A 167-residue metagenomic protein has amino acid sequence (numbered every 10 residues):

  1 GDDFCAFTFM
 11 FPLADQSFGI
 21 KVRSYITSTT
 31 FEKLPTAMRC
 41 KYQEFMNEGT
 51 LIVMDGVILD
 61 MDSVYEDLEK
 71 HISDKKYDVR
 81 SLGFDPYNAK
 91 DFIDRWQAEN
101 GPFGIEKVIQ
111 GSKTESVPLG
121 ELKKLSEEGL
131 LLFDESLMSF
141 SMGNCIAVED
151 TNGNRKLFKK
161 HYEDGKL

Functional and structural regions predicted by a protein language model:
G1-Q110, S116, G120, S136-L167: RNase H-like, metal-dependent nuclease domains and their acidic two-metal-ion catalytic environment used
P118-E128: Short, surface-exposed amphipathic charged segments that create phosphate/polyanion-binding patches used for binding
